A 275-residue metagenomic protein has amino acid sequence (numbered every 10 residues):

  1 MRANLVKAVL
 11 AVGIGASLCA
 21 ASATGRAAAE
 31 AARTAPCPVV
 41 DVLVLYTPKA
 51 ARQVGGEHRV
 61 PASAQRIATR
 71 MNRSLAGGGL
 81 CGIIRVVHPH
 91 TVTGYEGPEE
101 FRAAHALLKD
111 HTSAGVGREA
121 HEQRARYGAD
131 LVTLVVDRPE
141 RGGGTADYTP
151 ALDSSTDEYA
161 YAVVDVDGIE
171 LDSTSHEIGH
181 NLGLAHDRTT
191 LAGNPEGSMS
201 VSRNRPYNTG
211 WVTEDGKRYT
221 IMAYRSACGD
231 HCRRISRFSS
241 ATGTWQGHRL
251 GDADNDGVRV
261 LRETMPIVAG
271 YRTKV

Functional and structural regions predicted by a protein language model:
M1-L10: Bacterial N-terminal signal peptides that target proteins for export
L5-V6, A32-T34: N-terminal intrinsically disordered, low-complexity tails enriched in polar/charged
A16-R33: C-terminal region of N-terminal signal peptides and the immediate post-cleavage residues of exported proteins
T34-V275: Extracellular (secreted or membrane-anchored) zinc-dependent metallopeptidases, primarily metzincins but also closely
